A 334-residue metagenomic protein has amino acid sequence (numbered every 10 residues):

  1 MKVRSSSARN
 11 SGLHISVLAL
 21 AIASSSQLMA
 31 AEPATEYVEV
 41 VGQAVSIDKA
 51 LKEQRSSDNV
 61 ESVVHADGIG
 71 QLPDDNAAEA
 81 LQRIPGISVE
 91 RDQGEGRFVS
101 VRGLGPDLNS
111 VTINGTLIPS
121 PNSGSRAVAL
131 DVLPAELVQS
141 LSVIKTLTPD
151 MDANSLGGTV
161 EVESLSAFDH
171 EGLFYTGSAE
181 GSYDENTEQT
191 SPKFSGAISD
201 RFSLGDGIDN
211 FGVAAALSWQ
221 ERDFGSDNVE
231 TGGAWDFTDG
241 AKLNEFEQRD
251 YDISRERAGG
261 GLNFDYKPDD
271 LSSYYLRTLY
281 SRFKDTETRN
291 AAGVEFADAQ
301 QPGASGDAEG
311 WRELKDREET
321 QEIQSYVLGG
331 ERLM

Functional and structural regions predicted by a protein language model:
M1-A34: Cleavable N-terminal targeting peptides that direct proteins into the secretory/outer-membrane pathway or into
Y37-G70, F98, P106, T116 (+1 more regions): N-terminal periplasmic "start-of-domain" segments of outer-membrane beta-barrel proteins
I69, L81, S140-S142, V160: Non-catalytic regulatory/gating segments with a bias toward low-complexity or hydrophobic composition
A77-A80, R97-S100, T112, V128-D131 (+1 more regions): N-terminal periplasmic accessory domains that precede and gate Gram-negative outer-membrane beta-barrel machines
A78-L117: Extracytoplasmic beta-strand/coil segments of soluble accessory domains associated with Gram-negative outer-membrane
L117-K145, G196: Short acidic/polar hinge/loop motifs at secondary-structure boundaries that mediate gating or recognition
N122, V138, E171-A179, F237-E245 (+2 more regions): Flexible, solvent-exposed coil segments and beta strand-coil junctions, predominantly the extracellular/periplasmic
T187-G293, E318-L333: Transmembrane beta-barrel wall of Gram-negative outer-membrane proteins
